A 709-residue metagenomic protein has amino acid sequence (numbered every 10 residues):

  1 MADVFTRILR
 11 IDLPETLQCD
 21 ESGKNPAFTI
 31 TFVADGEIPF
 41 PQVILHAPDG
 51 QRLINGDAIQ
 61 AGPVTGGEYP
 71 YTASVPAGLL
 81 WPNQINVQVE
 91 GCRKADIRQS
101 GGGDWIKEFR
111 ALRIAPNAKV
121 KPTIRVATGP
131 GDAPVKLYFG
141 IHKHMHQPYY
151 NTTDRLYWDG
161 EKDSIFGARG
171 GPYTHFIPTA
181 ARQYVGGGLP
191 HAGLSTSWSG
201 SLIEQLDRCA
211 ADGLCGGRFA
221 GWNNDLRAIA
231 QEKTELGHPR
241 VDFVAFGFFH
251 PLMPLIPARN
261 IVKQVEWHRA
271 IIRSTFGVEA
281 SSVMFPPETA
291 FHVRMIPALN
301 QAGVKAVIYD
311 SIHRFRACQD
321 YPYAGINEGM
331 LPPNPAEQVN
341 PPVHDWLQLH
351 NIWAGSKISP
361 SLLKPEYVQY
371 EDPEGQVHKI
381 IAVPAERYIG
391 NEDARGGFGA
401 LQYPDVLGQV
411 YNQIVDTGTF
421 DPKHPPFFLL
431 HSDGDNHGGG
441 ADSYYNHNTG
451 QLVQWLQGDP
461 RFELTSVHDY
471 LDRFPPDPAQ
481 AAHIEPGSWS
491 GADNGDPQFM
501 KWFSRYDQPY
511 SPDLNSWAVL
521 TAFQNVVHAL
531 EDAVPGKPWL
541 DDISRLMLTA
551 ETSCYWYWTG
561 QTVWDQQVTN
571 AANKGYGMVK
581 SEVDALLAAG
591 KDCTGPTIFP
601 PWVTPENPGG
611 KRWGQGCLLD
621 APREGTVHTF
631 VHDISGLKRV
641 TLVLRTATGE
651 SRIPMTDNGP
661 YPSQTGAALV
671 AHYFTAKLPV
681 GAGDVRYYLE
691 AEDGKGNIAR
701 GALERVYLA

Functional and structural regions predicted by a protein language model:
M1-A133, D584-A709: Glycan-association/targeting regions that enable binding to alpha-glucans and other polysaccharides
G129-R182, G186-L189, S201-L202, G325-I358 (+2 more regions): Active-site and substrate-binding clefts of carbohydrate-active enzymes
F139-K143, L194-T196, F243-A245, S282 (+2 more regions): Hydrophobic faces of well-ordered beta-strands that scaffold small-molecule active sites in alpha/beta enzyme cores
Y150-D154, D207-C209, L255-I256, I296-A298 (+4 more regions): Short, solvent-exposed loop/turn and secondary-structure capping segments
G200-P287, V377-F398, P425, L429 (+2 more regions): Metal-dependent polysaccharide deacetylase catalytic core of the NodB/CE4 family, i.e., the active-site-bearing domain
G216-E235, V241, N300-K364: Acidic, His- and aromatic-enriched active-site or binding-groove loops in soluble protein domains that engage sugars
I256, F315-A324, E392-D393, P476: Short, charged, surface-exposed secondary-structure boundary motifs
F276-G277, V293-I308, Y445-D459: Short, surface-exposed basic-aromatic patches at helix termini and helix-loop junctions that form
